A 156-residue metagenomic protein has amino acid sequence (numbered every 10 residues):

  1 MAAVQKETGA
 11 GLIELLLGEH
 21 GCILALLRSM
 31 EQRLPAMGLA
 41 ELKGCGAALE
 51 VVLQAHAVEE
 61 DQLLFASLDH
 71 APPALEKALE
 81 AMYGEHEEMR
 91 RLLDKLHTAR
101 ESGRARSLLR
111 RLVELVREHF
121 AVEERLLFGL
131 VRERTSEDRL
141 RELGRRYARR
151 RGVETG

Functional and structural regions predicted by a protein language model:
M1-G156: Small-residue-biased structural context
